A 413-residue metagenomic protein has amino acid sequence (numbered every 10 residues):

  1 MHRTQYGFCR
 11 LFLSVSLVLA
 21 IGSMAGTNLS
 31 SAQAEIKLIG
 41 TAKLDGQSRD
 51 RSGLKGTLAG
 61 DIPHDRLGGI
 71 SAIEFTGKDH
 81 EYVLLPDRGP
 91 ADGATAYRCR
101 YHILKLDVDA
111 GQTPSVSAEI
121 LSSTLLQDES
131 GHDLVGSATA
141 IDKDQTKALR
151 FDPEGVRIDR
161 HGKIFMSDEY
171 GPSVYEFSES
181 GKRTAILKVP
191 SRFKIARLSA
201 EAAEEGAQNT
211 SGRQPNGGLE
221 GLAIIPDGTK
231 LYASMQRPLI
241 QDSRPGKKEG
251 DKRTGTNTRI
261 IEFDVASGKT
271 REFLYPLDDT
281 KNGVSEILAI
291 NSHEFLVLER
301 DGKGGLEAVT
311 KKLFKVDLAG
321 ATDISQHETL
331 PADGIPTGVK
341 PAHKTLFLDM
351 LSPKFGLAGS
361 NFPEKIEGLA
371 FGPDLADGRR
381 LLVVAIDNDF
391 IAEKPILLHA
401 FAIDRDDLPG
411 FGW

Functional and structural regions predicted by a protein language model:
H2, A25-N28: Position-driven detector of the extreme protein N-terminus
H2-V15: Bacterial N-terminal signal peptides that target proteins for export
F12-A25: Bacterial N-terminal signal peptides
L29-W413: Sequence/structural signature of beta-propeller domains
